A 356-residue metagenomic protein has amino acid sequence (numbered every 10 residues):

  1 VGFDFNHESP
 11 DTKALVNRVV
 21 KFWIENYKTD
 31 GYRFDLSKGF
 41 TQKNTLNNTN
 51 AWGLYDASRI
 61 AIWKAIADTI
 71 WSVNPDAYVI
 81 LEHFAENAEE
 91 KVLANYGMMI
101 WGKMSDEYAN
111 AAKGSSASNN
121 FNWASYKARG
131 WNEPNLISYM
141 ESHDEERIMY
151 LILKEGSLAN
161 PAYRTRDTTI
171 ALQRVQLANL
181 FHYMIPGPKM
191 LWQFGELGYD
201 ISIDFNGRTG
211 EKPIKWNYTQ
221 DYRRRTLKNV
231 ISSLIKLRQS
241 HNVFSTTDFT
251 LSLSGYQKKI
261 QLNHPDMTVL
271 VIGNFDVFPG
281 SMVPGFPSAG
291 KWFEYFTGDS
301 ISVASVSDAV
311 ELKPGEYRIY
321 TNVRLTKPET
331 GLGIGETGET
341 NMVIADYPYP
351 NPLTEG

Functional and structural regions predicted by a protein language model:
V1-Y55, I66-S72: Substrate-binding/active-site clefts of carbohydrate-active enzymes
K13-V16, V20, R59, W63 (+2 more regions): Aromatic/hydrophobic pocket-lining residues that form the small-molecule binding cavity in soluble enzyme cores
S37-E145, L180-M184, P188, G195-N242 (+4 more regions): Active-site-proximal helices and loops of the catalytic beta/alpha 8
N50, Y150-T168, R208-I214: A solvent-exposed, charged loop/short amphipathic helix patch at secondary-structure junctions
F293-D308: Solvent-exposed beta-strand/loop surfaces of large extracellular or lumenal domains
A304-L332: C-terminal beta-strand-rich structural cap/linker in extracellular carbohydrate-active enzymes
G335-G356: Surface-exposed, proline-anchored Ser/Thr-rich loop/turn motifs
